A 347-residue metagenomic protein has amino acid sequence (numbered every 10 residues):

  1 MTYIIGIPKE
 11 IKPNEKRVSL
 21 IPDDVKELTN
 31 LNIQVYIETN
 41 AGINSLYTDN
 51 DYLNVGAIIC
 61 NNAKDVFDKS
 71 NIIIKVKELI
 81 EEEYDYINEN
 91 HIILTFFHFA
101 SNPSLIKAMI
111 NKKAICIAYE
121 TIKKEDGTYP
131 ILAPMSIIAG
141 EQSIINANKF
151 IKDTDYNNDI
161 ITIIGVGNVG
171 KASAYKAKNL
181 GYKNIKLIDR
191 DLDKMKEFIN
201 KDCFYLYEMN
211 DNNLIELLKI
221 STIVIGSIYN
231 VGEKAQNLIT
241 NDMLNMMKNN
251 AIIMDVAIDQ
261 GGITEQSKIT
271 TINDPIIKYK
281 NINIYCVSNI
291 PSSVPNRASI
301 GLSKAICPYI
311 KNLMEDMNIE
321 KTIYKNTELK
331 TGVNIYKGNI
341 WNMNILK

Functional and structural regions predicted by a protein language model:
T2-A108, K112: An N-terminal-biased, well-structured beta-alpha scaffold segment characteristic of Rossmann-like dinucleotide-binding
I4, E10-K12, L79-I160, V287-N289: Glycine/serine-rich phosphate-binding loop and adjoining beta1-alpha1 elements at the start of nucleotide-handling
P8-K9, P13-N44, I145-Y229: Glycine-rich phosphate/diphosphate-binding loop of Rossmann-like nucleotide-binding domains
I33, N88-H91, K112-A114, Y182 (+2 more regions): A short helix->loop->beta-strand "cap" motif at the edges of active sites that frequently abuts
N71, K77-E78, F97-H98, N210 (+3 more regions): Short glycine-/small-residue-rich Rossmann-like dinucleotide-binding loops
E120-Y156, I258, G262-K347: Adenosine-phosphate binding glycine-rich loop
I199-I282: Rossmann-like adenosine-cofactor binding region
